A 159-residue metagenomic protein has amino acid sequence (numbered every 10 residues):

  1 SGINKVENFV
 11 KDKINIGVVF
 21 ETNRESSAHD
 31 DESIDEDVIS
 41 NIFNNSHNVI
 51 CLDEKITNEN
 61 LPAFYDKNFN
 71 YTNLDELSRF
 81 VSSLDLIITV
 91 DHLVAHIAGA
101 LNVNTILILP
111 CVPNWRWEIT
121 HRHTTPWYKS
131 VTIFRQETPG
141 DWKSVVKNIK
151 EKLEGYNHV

Functional and structural regions predicted by a protein language model:
S1-V159: Catalytic machinery of carbohydrate-active enzymes, primarily nucleotide-sugar-dependent glycosyltransferases
